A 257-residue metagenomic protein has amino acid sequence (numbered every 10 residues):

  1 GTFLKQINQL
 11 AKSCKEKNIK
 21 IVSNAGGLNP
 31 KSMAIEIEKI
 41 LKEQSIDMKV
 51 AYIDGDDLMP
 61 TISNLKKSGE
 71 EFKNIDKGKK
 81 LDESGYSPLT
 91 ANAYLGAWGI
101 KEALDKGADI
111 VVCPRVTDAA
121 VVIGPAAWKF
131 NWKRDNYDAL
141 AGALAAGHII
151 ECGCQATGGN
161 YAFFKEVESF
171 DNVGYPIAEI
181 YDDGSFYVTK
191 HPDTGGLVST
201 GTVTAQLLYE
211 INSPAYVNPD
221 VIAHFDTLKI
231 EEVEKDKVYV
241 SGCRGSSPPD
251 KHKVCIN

Functional and structural regions predicted by a protein language model:
G1-L65, G69, L81-Y94, G99 (+5 more regions): Metallocofactor- and cofactor-centric catalytic cores in central/energy metabolism, strongly enriched
N29, D118-A119, A156: Glycine-rich nucleotide phosphate-binding loop and flanking beta-alpha elements of Rossmann-like dinucleotide-binding
S32-E38, P60-F72, V121-W128, N160-A162 (+4 more regions): Short acidic, glycine/serine/threonine-rich loops at helix termini
K42-L58, V122-E168: Catalytic or ion-translocation cores adjacent to nucleophile or general acid/base/metal-coordination motifs in diverse
I46-K49, N74-G78, N136-A139, V203 (+1 more regions): Glycine-rich loops and low-complexity Gly/Arg-rich segments that provide flexible linkers or classic glycine-based
N64-D76, W98-I100, G159-E168, A205-L208: Short secondary-structure transition/capping segments
K73-A97, K101-D105, V111, T117-A146 (+1 more regions): Catalytic alpha/beta core domains of metabolic enzymes, predominantly
D138-Y239: A conserved active-site cap/scaffold subdomain adjacent to cofactor or substrate pockets
